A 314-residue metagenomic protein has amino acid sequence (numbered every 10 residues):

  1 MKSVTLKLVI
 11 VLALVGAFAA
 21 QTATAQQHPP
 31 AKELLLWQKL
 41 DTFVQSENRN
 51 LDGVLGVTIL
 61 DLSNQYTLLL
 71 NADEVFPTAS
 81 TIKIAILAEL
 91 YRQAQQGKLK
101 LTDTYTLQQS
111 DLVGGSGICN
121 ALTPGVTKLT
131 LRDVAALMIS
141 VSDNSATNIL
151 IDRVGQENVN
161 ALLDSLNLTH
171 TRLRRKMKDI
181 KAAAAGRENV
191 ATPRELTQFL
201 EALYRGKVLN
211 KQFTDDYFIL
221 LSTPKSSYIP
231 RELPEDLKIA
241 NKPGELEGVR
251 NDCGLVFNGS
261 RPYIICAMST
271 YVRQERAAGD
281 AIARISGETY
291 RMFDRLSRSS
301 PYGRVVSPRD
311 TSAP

Functional and structural regions predicted by a protein language model:
M1-I10: Bacterial N-terminal signal peptides that target proteins for export
V9-A19: Bacterial N-terminal signal peptides
Q26-N50, R153, Q198-S227, P234 (+2 more regions): Structured C-terminal helix/loop/strand segments within mature extracytoplasmic catalytic/sensor domains
W37-A72: A short, well-structured edge-of-sheet supersecondary motif
V54, T127, N148-L200, Y204-R205: Mid-domain, small-residue-enriched loop/turn segments at the edges of structured enzyme/sensor domains
L62-S63, L101-C119, V154-G155, L220 (+1 more regions): Acidic helix-start/capping segments at beta-turn-to-alpha-helix junctions
Q65, F76-Y105, I265: Active-site SXXK
L112-N148: Conserved catalytic neighborhood of penicillin-recognizing serine enzymes
